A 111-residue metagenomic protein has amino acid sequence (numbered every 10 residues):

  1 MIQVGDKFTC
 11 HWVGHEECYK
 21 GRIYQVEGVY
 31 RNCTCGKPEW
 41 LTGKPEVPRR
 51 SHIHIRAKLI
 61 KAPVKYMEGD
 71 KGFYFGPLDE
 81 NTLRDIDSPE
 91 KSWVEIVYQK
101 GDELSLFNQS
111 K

Functional and structural regions predicted by a protein language model:
M1-E17: Short coil-to-beta transition motif at edge beta-strands of beta-rich domains
W12, K20, C35-K37: Residue-level detector of bioactive/disordered segments in secreted/extracellular proteins and virion assembly
C18, C33-C35, R49-R50: Short Lys/Arg-rich cationic patches that frequently serve as NLS/NoLS or arginine-rich RNA/DNA-binding motifs
Y19-N32: Short beta-strand-centered aromatic/proline hotspots
P38-T42: Surface-exposed intrinsically disordered loops and tails
K44-K111: Intrinsically disordered, low-complexity, charged/polar segments
